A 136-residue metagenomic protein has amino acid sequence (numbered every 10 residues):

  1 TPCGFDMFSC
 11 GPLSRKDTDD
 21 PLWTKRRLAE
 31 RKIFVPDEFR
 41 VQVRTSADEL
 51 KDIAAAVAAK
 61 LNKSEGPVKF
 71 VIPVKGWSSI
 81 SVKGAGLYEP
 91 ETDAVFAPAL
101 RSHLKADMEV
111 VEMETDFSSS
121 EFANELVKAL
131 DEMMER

Functional and structural regions predicted by a protein language model:
T1-A55: A glycine- and small/hydrophobic-rich beta-loop-beta segment that serves as a flexible "lid/hinge" or phosphate-binding
P2, V43-R136: Metallocofactor- and cofactor-centric catalytic cores in central/energy metabolism, strongly enriched
